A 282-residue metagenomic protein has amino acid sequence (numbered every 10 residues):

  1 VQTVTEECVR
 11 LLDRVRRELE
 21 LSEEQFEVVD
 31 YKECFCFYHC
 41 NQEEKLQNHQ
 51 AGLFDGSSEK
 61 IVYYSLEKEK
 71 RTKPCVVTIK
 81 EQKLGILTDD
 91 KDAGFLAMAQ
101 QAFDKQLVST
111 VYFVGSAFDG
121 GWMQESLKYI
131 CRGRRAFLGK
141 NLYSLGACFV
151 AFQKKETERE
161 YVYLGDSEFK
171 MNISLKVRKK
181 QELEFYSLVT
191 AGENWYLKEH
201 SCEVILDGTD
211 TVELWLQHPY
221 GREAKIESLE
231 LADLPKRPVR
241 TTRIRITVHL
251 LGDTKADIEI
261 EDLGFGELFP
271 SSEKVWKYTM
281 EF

Functional and structural regions predicted by a protein language model:
V1-A51, K180-L250, E259-F282: Nucleotide/phosphate-binding catalytic cleft detector across ATP-hydrolyzing and phosphate-transferring enzymes
V1-E7, Q101-K128, G139: Glycine-rich phosphate-binding loops at beta-strand->alpha-helix junctions
E7-L12, Y38-N41, I61-L66, D119-S126: A short acidic (Asp/Glu
R17-V29, K105-V108, E125-L142, A147: Structural alpha-beta junctions
V29-E43, A136-R178: Glycine-rich phosphate-binding/hydrolytic loop that grips phosphoryl groups
F35-Q42, D90-L107: Phosphate/ATP-binding catalytic cores across multiple sugar-kinase/actin-like superfamilies, primarily ASKHA
K45-V62, E67-K68, G115-F118, L164-K170 (+2 more regions): A short acidic Gly-Thr/Ser loop motif
Y63-A93, L268-F282: Short glycine-rich, Thr/Ser-proximal phosphate-binding strand/loop in the N-terminal lobe of ATP-dependent enzymes
